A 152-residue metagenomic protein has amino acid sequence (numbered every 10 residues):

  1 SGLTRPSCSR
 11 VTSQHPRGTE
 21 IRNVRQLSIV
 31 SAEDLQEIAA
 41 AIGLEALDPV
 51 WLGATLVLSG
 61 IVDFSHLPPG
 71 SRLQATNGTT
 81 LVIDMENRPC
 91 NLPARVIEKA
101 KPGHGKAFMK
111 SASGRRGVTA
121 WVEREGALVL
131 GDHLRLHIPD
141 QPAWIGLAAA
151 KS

Functional and structural regions predicted by a protein language model:
S1-C8, G103-G114, H133-P142: A short, terminal or domain-edge coil/loop segment
S1-T76, M85-N87, P142-K151: Electropositive, beta-rich accessory/interaction domains or terminal extensions that provide binding surfaces
Q26-I29, I97, D132-R135: Generic preference for hydrophobic/aromatic residues in regular secondary structure cores
L58-V62, H66-V122: Glycine-rich active-site loops that engage anionic ligands at enzyme catalytic sites
G117-S152: Well-ordered alpha/beta subsegment
